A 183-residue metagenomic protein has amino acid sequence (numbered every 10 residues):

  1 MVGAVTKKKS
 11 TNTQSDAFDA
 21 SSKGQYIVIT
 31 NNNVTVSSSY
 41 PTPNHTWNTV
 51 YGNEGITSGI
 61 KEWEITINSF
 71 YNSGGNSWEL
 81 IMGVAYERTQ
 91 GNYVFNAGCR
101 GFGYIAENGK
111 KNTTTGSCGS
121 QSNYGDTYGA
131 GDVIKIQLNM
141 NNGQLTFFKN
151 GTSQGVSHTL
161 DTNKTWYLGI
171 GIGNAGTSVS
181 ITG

Functional and structural regions predicted by a protein language model:
M1-G183: PRY/SPRY (B30.2) beta-sandwich protein-interaction domains and their adjacent Ser/Pro/Gly-rich low-complexity linkers
